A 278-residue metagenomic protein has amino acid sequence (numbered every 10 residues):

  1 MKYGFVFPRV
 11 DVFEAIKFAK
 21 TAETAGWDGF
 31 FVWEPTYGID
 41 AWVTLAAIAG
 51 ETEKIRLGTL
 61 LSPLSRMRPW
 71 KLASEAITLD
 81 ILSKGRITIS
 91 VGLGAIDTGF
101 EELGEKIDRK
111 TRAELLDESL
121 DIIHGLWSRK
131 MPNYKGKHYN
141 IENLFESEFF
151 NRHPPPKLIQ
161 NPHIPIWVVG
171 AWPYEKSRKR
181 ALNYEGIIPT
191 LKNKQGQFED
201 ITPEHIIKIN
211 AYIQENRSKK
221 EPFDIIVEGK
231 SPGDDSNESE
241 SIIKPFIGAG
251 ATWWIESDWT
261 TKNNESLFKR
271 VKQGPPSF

Functional and structural regions predicted by a protein language model:
M1-F278: Active-site-adjacent structural elements that line small-molecule/cofactor binding pockets in enzymes
